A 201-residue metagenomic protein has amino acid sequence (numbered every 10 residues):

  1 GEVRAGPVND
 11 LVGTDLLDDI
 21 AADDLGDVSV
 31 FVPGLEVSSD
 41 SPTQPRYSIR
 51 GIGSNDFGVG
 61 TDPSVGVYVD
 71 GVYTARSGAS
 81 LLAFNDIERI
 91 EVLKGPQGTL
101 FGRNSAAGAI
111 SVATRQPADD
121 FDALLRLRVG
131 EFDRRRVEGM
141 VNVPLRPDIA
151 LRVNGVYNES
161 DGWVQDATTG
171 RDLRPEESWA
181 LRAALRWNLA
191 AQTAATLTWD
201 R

Functional and structural regions predicted by a protein language model:
G1-D120: Acidic, small-polar-rich N-terminal luminal/periplasmic segments of exported/outer-membrane proteins
S41, R146, N188-A190: Residue-level recognition of beta-strand termini and adjacent short loop/turns
D62-S64, R76, N85-E91, T99-D166 (+2 more regions): Outer-membrane beta-barrel translocator/receptor signature
A184: Conserved thiamine diphosphate
A194-R201: Flexible loop and strand-edge segments within Gram-negative outer membrane beta-barrel domains
